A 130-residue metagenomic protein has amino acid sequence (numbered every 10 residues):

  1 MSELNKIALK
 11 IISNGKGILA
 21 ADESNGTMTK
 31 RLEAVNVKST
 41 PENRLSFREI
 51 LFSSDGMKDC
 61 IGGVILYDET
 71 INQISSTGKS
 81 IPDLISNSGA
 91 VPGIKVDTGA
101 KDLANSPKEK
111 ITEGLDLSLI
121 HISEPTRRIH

Functional and structural regions predicted by a protein language model:
M1-L119: Alpha/beta catalytic barrel-like cores
I120-H130: Single conserved hydrophobic/aromatic residue that forms the stacking wall/gate of nucleotide- or nucleobase-binding
